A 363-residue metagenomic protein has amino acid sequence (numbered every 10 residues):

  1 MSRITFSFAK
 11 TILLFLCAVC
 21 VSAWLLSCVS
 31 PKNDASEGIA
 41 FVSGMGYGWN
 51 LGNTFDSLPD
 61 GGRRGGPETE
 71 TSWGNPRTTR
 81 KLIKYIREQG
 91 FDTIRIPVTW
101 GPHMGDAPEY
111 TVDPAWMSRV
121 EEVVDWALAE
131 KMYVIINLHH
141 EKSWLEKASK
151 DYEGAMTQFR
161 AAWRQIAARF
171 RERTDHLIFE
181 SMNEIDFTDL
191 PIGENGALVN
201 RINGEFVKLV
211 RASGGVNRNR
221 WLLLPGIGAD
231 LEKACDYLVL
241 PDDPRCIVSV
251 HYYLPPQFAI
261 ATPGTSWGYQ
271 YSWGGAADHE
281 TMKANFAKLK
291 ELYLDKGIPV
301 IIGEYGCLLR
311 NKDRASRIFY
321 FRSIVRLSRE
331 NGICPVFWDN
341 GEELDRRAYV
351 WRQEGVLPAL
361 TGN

Functional and structural regions predicted by a protein language model:
I12-W24: Bacterial N-terminal signal peptides
V29-T93, L292: N-terminal carbohydrate-binding accessory modules
M45, M156-D278, N285-L308, E330-I333: Active-site region of glycoside hydrolase catalytic domains
G52-T78, D106-V112, K150-D151, A259-T281: Acidic/histidine-rich helix-loop elements that form or flank divalent-metal/phosphate-binding sites at the catalytic
G61-E68, W100-S118, H140-M156, F187-G193 (+2 more regions): Surface-exposed, active-site-proximal loop segments in enzymatic domains
G74-D92, T111-L138, A148-I178, I202-R211: An active-site-proximal structural segment forming one wall of the substrate-binding cleft that immediately precedes
K312-N363: Aromatic-rich peripheral "rim/lid" segments of glycoside hydrolase catalytic domains that contact and position glycan
